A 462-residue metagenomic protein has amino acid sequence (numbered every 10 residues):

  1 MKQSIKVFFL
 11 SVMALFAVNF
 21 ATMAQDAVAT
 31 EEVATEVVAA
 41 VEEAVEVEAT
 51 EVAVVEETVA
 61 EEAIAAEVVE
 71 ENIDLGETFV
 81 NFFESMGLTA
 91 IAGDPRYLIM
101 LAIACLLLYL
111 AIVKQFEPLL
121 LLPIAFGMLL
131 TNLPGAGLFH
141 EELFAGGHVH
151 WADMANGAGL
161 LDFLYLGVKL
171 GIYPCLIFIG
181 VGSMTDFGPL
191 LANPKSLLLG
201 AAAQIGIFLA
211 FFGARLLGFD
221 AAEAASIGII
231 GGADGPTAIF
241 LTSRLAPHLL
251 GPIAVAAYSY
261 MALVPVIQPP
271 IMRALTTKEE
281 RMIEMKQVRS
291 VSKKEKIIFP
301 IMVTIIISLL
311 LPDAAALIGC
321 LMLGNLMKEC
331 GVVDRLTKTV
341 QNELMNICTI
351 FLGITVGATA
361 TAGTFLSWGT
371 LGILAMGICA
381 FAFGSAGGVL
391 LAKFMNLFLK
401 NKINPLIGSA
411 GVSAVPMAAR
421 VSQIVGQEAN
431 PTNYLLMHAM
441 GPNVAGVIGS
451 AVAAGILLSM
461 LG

Functional and structural regions predicted by a protein language model:
K2-Q3, A17-A90, E141-A158: Low-complexity, proline/glycine-enriched hydrophobic segments characteristic of transmembrane helices
L107, L130, Y165-L191, G324-M327 (+1 more regions): Hydrophobic transmembrane alpha-helices of secondary-active transporters and Na+-translocating membrane complexes
L108-L122, F126, G135-G137, I306-G319 (+1 more regions): Flexible hinge motifs at transmembrane-helix junctions and intramembrane kinks/re-entrant loops in multi-pass membrane
K169-L170, F178-M184, L199-L209, G213 (+4 more regions): Alpha-helical membrane segments and immediately flanking helix-loop junctions that form or couple to the substrate/ion
L190-F211, A362-G388, A439-N443: Entry/N-cap segments of selected transmembrane alpha helices and their immediately preceding amphipathic helices
L249-V266, M376-F383, I407: Alpha-helical transmembrane segments
S259-V332: Membrane-embedded hairpin module used as a gating/binding unit in multi-pass transport and secretion proteins
T304-G388: Transmembrane helical segments that form the transport core of multi-pass membrane transport proteins
